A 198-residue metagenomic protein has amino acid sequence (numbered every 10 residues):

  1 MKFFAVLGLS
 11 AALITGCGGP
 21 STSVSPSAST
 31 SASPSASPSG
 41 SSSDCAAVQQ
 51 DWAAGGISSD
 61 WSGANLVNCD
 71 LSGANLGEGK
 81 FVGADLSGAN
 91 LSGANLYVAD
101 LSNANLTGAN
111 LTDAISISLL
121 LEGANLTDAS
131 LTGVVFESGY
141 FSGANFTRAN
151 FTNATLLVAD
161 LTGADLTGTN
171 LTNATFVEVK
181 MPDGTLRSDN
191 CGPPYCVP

Functional and structural regions predicted by a protein language model:
M1-G8: Sec-dependent signal peptide recognition, specifically the positively charged N-region followed immediately by
L13-G16: C-terminal motif of bacterial Sec signal peptides marking the signal peptidase cleavage site
G18-S21: Bacterial signal peptide processing site
S23-S39: Ser/Thr-rich, Proline-interspersed low-complexity disordered segments
G40-P198: Tandem repeat scaffolds
